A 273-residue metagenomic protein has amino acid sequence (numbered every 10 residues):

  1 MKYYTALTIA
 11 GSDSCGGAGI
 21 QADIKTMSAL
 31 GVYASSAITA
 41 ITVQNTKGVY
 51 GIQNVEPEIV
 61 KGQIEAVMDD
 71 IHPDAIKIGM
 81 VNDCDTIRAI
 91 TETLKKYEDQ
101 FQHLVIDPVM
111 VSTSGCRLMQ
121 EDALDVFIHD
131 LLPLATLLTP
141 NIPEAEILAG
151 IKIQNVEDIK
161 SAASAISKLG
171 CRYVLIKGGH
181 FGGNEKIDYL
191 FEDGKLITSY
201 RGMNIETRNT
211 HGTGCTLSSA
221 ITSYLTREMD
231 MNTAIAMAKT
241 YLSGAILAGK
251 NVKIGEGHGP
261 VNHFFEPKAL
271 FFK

Functional and structural regions predicted by a protein language model:
K2-T8, S28-I106, M110-T113, F264-P267: Conserved N-terminal subdomain of the carbohydrate kinase-like
I9-C15, I197-H211: Short pre-catalytic strand/loop immediately N-terminal to key active-site residues, enriched for Gly-Thr
G16-V32: N-terminal basic/disordered segments at the start of proteins
G31-S35, L196-T198, Y224-A238: Phosphate-handling active-site elements
N54, T233-K273: Charged C-terminal helix
E121-I197: Conserved phosphate/ATP/ADP-binding segment of small-molecule kinases
E146-I147, T207-M231: Short, small-residue alpha-helix embedded
